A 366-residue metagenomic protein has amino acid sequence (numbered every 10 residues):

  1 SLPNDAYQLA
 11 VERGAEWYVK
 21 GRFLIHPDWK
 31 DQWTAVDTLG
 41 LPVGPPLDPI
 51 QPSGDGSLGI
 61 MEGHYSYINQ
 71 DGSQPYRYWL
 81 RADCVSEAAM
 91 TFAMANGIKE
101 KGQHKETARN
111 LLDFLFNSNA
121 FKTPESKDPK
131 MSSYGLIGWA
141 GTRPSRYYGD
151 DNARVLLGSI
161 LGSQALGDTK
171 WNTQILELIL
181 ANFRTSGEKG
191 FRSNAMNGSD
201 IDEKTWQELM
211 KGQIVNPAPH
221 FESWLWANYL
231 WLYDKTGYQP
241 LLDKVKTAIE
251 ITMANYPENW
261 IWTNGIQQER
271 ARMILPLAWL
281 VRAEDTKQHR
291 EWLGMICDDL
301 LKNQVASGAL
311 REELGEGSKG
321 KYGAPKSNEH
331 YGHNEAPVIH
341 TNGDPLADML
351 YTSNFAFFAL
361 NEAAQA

Functional and structural regions predicted by a protein language model:
S1-A366: Glycan-recognition and catalytic cores of secretory/periplasmic carbohydrate-active enzymes
